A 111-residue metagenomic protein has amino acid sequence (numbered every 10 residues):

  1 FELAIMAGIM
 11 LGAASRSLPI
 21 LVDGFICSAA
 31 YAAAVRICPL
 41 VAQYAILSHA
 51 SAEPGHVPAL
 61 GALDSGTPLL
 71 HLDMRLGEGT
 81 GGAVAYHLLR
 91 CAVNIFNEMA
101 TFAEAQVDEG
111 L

Functional and structural regions predicted by a protein language model:
F1-L111: N-terminal loops that bind phosphate or other acidic moieties and the adjacent beta-alpha structural core
